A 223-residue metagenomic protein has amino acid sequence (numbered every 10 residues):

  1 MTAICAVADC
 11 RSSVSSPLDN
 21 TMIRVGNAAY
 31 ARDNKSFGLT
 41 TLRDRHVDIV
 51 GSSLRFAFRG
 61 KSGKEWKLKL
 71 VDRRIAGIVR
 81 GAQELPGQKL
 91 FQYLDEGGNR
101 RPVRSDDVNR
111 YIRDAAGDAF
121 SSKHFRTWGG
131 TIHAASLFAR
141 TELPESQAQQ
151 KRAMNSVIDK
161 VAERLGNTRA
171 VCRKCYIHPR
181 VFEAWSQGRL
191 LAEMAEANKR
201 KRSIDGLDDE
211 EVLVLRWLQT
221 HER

Functional and structural regions predicted by a protein language model:
M1-C10, V14-N20, N27-F37, T41-R223: Extended accessory and catalytic-adjacent subdomains in large enzymes
